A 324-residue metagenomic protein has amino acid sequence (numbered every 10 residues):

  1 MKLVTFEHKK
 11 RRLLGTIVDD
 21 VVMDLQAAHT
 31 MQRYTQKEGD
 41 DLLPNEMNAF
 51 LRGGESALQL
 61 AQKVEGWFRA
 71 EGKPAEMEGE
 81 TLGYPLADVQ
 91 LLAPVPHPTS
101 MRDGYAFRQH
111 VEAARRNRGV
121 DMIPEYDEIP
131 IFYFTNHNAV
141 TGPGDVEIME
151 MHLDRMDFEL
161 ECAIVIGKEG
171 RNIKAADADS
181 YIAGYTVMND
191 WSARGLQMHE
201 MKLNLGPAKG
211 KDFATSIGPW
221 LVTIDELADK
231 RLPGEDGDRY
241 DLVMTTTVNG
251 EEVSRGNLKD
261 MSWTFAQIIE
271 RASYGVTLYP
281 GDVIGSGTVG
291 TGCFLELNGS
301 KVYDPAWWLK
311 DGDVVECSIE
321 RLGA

Functional and structural regions predicted by a protein language model:
M1-E38, E200, K209, T215 (+4 more regions): Charged, cofactor-coupling segments
M1-I131, V314: N-terminal non-catalytic cap/leader segment that marks the start of a structured domain
Q90-I269, G275, A306: Glycine-enriched loop-and-adjacent helix/strand subsegments that border the catalytic/binding cleft of enzyme cores
R102, Y279, L309-D311: Residue-level recognition of short, solvent-exposed, well-ordered loop/turn junctions that link secondary-structure
D103, S286-G292: Glycine-rich beta-strand-to-loop/alpha-helix junction loops that act as flexible
S254-N257, P280, E296: Extended hydrophobic-aromatic, low-complexity segments
I284-G285, V315: Generic structural signal for buried aliphatic residues
